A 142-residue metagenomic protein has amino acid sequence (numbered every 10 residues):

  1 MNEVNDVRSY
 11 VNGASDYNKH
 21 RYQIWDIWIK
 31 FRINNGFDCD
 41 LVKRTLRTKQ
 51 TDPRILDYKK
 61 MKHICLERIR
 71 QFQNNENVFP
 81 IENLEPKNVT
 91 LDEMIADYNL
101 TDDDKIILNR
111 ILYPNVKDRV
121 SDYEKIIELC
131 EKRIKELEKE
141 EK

Functional and structural regions predicted by a protein language model:
M1-K142: Intrinsically disordered, low-complexity regulatory regions that flank transcription factor DNA-binding cores
